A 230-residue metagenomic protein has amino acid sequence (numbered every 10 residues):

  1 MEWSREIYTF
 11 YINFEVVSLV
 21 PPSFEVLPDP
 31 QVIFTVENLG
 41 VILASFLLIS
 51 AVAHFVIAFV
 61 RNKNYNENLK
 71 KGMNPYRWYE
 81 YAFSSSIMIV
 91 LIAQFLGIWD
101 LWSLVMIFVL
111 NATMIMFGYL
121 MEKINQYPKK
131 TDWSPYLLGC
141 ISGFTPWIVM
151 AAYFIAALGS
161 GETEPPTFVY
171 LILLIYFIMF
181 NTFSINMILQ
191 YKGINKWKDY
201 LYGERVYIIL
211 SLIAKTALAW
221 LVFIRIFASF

Functional and structural regions predicted by a protein language model:
M1-N74, S85-F230: Polytopic alpha-helical membrane-helix bundles and their juxtamembrane interface segments in multi-pass membrane
